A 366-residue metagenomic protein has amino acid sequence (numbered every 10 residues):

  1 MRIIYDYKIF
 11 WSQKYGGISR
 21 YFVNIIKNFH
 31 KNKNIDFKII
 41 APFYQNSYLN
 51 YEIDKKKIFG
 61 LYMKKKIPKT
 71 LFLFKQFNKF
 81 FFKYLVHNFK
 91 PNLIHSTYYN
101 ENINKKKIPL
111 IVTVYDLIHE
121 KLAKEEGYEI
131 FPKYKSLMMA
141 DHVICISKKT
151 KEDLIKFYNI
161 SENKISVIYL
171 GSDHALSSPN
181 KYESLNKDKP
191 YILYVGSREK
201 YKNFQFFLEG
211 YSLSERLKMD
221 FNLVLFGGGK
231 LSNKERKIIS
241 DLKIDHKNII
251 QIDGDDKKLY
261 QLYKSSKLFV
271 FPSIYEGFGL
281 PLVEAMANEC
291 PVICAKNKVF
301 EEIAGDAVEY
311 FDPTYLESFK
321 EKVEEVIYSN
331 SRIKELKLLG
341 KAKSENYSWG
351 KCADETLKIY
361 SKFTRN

Functional and structural regions predicted by a protein language model:
M1-N366: Carbohydrate transferase catalytic cores enriched for Leloir-type hexosyltransferases
